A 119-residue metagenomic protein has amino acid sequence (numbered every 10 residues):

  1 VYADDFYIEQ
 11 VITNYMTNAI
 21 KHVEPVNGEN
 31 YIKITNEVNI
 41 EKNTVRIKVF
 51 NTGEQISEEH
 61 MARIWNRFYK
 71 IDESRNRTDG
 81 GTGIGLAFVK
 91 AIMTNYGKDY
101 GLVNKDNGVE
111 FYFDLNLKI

Functional and structural regions predicted by a protein language model:
A3: Conserved micro-motifs of the catalytic ATP-binding
I8-E9: A residue-level detector for a conserved hydrophobic packing site within the catalytic ATP-binding domain
A19-V23: Short helix-loop "hinge" at the ATP-lid/N-box region of the Bergerat-fold HATPase_c
E29-N43: Short beta-strand/loop element within the Bergerat-fold HATPase_c
I56-K70: Short conserved segment of the HATPase_c
G80, G85, V89: Short alpha-helical Gxxx[C/S/T] motif in the catalytic ATP-binding
G97-V103: Glycine-rich ATP-binding loops of the HATPase_c
